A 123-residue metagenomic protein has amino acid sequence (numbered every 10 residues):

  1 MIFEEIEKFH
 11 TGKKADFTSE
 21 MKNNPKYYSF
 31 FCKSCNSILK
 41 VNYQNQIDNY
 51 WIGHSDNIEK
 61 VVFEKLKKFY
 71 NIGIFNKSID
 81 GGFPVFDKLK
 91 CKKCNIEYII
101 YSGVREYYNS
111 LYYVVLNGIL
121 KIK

Functional and structural regions predicted by a protein language model:
I6-N24, K67-S78: Short Cys/His-rich Zn2+-coordinating modules
F17-S29, Q44, I79-V85: Short, flexible, mixed-charge glycine/proline-rich loop motifs that serve as phosphate/nucleic-acid-contacting
C32-C35, C91-C94: Short cysteine-rich clusters marking metal-coordination/redox-active sites
C35-S37, V41-Y43, N49-I52: Acidic (E/D-rich), amphipathic helical modules within compact regulatory domains
L39-N42, E97-Y101: Short, non-ligating residues that shape and space the ligands of small metal-coordination modules and catalytic
I47-E59, E106-I119: Short cysteine/histidine-rich metal-coordination sites, predominantly Zn2+-binding motifs
I47-G81: Mixed-charge, low-complexity intrinsically disordered segments
F86-K88, S102: Beta-strand/loop-rich accessory regions of lumenal/periplasmic or secreted enzymes, predominantly carbohydrate-active
